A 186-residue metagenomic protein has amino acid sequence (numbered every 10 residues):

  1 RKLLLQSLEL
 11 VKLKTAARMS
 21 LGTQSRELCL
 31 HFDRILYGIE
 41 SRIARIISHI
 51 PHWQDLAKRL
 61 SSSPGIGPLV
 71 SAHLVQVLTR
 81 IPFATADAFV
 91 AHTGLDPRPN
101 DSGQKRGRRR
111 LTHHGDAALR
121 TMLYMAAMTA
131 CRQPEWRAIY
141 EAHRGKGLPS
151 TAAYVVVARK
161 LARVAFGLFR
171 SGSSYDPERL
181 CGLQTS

Functional and structural regions predicted by a protein language model:
R1-S63, A72-H73: Long, charge-rich intrinsically disordered scaffolds of nucleic-acid metabolism proteins
K2, H31-R34, H73, A88 (+4 more regions): Amphipathic alpha-helical interaction segments
Q6, L28, G115, P149 (+1 more regions): Conserved acidic
K12-T15, G94, R98, M128 (+2 more regions): Non-catalytic alpha-helical coupling and interface elements of nucleotide-dependent molecular machines and regulators
L21, P82, A165-L168: Hydrophobic recognition helices of helix-based DNA-binding modules
P68, A72-S150, T185-S186: Phosphate-backbone recognition surface of nucleic-acid-processing proteins
Q133-S186: Acidic, carboxylate-rich catalytic segments that either coordinate divalent cations
